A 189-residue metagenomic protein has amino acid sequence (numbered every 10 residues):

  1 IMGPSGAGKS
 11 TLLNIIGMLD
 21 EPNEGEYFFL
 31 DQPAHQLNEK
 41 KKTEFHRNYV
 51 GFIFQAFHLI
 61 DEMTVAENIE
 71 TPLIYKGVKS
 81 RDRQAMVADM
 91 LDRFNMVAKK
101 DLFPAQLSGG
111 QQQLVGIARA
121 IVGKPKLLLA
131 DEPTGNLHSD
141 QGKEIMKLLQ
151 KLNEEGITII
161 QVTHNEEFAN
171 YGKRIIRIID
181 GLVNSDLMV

Functional and structural regions predicted by a protein language model:
I1-G172: ABC family nucleotide-binding domain
Q36, M188-V189: Short amphipathic beta-strand/extended segments with alternating polar/hydrophobic composition
I175-M188: H-loop (His-switch) and adjacent beta-strand-loop-beta switch element of ABC-type ATPase nucleotide-binding domains
